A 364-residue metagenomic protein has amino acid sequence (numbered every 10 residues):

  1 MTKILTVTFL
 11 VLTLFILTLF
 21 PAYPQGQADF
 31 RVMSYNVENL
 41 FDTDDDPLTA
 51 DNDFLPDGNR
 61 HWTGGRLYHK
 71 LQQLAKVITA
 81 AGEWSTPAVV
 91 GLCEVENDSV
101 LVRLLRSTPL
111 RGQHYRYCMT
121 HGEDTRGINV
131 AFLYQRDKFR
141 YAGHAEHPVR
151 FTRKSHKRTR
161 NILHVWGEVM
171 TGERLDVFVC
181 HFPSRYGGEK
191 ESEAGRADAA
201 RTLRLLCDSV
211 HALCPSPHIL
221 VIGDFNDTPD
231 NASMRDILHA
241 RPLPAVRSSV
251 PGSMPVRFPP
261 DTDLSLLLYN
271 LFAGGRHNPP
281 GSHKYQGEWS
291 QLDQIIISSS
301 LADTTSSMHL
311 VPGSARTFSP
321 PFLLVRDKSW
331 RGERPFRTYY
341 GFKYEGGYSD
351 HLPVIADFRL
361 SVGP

Functional and structural regions predicted by a protein language model:
M1-Q27: Bacterial Sec-dependent N-terminal signal peptides
Y23-H114, C118-V130, A200, K328-G332 (+2 more regions): N-terminal, active-site-proximal structural segment of metallo-dependent hydrolase catalytic domains
R31-S34, A88-C93, R116-C118, A131-Y134 (+7 more regions): Structural recognition of the beta-strand scaffold that forms the well-ordered cores of secreted hydrolase catalytic
V37, V95-P183: Structured beta-strand-rich core segments of catalytic domains in phosphoester-bond hydrolases
D42-T43, S99-V102, R126-N129, Y186-E189 (+2 more regions): Extracytoplasmic/secreted cell-surface and envelope-processing proteins
L48, T159, V169-R201, L205 (+2 more regions): Metal-dependent phosphoester/phosphodiester hydrolase catalytic core
G58-G65, T86-C93, M119-T120, F151-T152 (+4 more regions): Second-shell loop/turn segments in exported
D208-I219, D227-P364: Metal-dependent phosphoester-hydrolase catalytic domains
